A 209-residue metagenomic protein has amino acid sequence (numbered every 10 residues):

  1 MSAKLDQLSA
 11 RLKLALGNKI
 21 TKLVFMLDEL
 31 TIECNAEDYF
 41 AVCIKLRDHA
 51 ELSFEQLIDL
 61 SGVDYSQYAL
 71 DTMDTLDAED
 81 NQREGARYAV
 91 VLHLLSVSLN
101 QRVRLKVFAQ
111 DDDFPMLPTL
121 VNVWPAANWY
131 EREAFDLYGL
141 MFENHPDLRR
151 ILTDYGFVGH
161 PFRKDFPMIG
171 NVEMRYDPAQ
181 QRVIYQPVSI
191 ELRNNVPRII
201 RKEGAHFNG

Functional and structural regions predicted by a protein language model:
M1-G209: Terminal low-complexity/charged segments
